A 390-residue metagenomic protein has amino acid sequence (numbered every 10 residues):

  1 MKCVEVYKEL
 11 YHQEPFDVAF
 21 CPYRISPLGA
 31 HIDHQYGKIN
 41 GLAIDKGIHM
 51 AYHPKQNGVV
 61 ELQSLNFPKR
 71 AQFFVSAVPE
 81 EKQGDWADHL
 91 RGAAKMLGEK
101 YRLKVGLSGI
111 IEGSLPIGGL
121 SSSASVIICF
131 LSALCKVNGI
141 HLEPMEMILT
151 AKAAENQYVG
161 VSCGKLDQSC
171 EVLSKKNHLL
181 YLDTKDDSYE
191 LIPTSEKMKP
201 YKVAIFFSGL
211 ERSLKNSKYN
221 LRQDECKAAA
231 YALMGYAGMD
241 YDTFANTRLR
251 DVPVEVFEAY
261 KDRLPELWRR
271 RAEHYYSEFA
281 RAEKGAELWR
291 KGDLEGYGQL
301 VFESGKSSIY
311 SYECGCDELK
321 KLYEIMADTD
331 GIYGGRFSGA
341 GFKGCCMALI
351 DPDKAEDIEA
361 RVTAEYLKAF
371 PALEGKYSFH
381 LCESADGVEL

Functional and structural regions predicted by a protein language model:
M1-A19, I25-K38, F74-A77, Q83-S195 (+3 more regions): Gly/Ser-rich oxyanion-binding loop with an adjacent helix/lid that shapes the negatively charged ligand pocket
M1-R24, L28, H49-Q83, H178-G334 (+1 more regions): C-terminal nucleotide
Y36-A43, R222-Q223: Short Gly/aromatic-enriched secondary-structure transition segments
N40-A43, A51-P54, Y101: Short, charge-rich binding segments
S125-I127, C345-I350: FabD-like malonyl-/acyl-CoA
F342: Glycine-rich phosphate-binding loop
